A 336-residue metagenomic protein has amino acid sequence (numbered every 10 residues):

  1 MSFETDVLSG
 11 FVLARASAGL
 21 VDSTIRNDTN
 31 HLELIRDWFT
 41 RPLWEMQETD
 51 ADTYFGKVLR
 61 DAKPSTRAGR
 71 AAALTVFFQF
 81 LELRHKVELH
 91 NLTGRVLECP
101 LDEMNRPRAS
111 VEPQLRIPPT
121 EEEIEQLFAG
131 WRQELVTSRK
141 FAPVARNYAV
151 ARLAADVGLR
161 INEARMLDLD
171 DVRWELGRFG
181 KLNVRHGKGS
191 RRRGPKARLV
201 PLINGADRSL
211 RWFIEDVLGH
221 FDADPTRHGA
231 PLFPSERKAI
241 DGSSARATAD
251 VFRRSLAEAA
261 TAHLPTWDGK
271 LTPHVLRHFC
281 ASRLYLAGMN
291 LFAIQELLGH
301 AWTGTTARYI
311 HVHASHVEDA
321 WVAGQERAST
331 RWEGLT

Functional and structural regions predicted by a protein language model:
S9-Q114, E134-R139: N-terminal core-binding DNA-recognition domain of tyrosine recombinases/integrases
V87-W131, K188-R192, S235-D241: Flexible interdomain linker/hinge and immediately adjacent N-terminus of the catalytic tyrosine-recombinase domain
Q126-I161, R227: Basic, Lys/Arg- and aromatic-enriched nucleic-acid-binding interface segment
V136-R139, D250-E296: Short, basic (Lys/Arg/His-rich) helix/loop patches that form interaction surfaces in the mid-to-C-terminal regions
N162, M166-L210, L218-G219, H311: Conserved tyrosine-mediated DNA breakage-rejoining catalytic core shared by Y-recombinases
S190-W212, H228-S255: C-terminal catalytic core of Y-nucleophile DNA break-rejoin enzymes
L298, W302-A323: Catalytic-site neighborhood detector that most strongly recognizes the C-terminal catalytic loop/helix of tyrosine
G324-T336: C-terminal secondary-structure termini that scaffold catalytic or DNA-interacting sites
